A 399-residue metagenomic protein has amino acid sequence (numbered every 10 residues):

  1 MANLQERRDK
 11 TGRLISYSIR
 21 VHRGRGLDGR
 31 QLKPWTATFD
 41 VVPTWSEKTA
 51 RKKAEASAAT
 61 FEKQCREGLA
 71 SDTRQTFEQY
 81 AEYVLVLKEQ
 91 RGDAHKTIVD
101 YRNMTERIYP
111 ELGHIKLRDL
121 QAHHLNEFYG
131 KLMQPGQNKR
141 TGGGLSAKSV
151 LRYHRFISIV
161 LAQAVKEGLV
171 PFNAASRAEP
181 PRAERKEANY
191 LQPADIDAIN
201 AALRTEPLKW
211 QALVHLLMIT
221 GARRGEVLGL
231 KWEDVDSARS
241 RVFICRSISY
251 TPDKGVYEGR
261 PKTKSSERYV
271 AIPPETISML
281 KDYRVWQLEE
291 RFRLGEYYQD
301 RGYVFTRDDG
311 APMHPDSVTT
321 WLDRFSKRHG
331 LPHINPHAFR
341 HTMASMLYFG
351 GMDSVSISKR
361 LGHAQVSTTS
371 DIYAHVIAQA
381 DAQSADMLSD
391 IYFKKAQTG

Functional and structural regions predicted by a protein language model:
D9-S18, R23-E127, Y283-D300, A378 (+1 more regions): N-terminal DNA-binding module of tyrosine recombinases/phage integrases
R13, W45-A50, T73, L85-L169 (+4 more regions): N-terminal core-binding DNA-recognition domain of tyrosine site-specific recombinases/integrases
N138-G143, D197, A201-Q211, T220 (+4 more regions): Short, basic (Lys/Arg/His-rich) helix/loop patches that form interaction surfaces in the mid-to-C-terminal regions
T141-A147, L151-Y153, K166, V170-L230 (+6 more regions): Basic, Lys/Arg- and aromatic-enriched nucleic-acid-binding interface segment
K186, I248-Y250, L361-M387: Catalytic-site neighborhood detector that most strongly recognizes the C-terminal catalytic loop/helix of tyrosine
A201, R239, Y250-Y269, P274-T276 (+5 more regions): C-terminal secondary-structure termini that scaffold catalytic or DNA-interacting sites
G229-V235, S358-A364, A374: A short, basic/aromatic helix-end/turn motif that makes direct DNA contacts
